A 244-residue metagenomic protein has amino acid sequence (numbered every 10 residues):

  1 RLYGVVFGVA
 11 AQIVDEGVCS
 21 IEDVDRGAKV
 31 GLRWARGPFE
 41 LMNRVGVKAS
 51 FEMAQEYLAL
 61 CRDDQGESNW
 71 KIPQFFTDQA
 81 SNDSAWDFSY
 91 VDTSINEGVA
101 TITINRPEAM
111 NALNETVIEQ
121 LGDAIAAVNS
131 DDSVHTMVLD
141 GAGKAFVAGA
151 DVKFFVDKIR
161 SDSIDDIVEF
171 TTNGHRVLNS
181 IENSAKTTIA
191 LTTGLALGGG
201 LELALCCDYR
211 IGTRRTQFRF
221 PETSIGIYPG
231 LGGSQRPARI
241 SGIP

Functional and structural regions predicted by a protein language model:
R1-E97, N105, K158, D162 (+2 more regions): N-terminal glycine-rich phosphate-binding loop for ADP-containing cofactors
G17, I102, L139, D151 (+1 more regions): Hydrophobic/aromatic residues within transmembrane alpha-helices of multi-pass small-molecule transporters
A80-A142, D165, T172, R176-S180: Conserved CoA-thioester-binding segment of acyl-CoA-metabolizing enzymes
G141-V177, A196, G226-I227: Glycine- (often His-adjacent) and acidic-residue-rich active-site loop that binds/positions the CoA thioester
K153-S161, E202, C207-T213, I240: A glycine- and small-aliphatic-rich helix-loop capping segment at beta-alpha/alpha-beta transitions that lines
H175-G230: Glycine-rich beta-to-alpha active-site loop
E182-N183, R214, G233-P244: Active-site-adjacent scaffolding segments
